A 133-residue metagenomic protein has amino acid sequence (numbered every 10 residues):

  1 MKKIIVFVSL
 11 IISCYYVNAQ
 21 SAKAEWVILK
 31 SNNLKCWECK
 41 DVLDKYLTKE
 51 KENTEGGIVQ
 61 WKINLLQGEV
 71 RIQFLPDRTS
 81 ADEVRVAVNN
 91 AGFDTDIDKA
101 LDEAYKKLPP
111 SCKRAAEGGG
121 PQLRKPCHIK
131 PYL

Functional and structural regions predicted by a protein language model:
M1-A24: Bacterial Sec-dependent N-terminal signal peptides
S21-N33: Short glycine-/aliphatic-rich beta-strand segments at the starts of folded cytosolic domains
S31-D41: Short, surface-exposed ligand-recognition loops at beta-strand->loop->(often short) alpha-helix junctions that present
K40-V86: N-terminal, post-signal-peptide region of Sec/Tat-exported proteins
V42-K45, E117-G118, L133: Secreted/processed peptides and extracellular or luminal domains of membrane proteins
N64-E69, D102-P109: Acidic helix-start/capping segments at beta-turn-to-alpha-helix junctions
G92-A104: Conserved short beta-strand edge segments in small beta-sheet-based binding/regulatory domains
Y105-P131: Short, low-order "capping/linker" segments at domain edges
